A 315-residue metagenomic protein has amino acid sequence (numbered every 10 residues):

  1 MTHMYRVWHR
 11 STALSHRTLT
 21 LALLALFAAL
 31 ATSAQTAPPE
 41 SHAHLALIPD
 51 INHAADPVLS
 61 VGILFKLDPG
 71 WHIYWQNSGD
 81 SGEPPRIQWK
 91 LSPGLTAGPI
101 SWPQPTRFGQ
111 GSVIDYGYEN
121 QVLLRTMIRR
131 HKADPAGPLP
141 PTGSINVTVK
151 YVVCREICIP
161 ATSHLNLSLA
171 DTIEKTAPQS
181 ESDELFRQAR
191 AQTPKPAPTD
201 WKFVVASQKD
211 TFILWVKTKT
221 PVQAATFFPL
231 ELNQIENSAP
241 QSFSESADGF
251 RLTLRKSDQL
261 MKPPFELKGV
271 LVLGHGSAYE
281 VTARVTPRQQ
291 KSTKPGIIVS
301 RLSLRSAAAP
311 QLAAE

Functional and structural regions predicted by a protein language model:
M1-H16: N-terminal secretory signal peptides that target proteins for export/translocation
R6, L21-L24, P49, A314: Intrinsic disorder/low-complexity signal
R6, L23-L26, L185, R301: Intrinsic disorder/low-structure terminal segments
R10-L14, L21, R305, A309: General helical structural elements
T12, A25-A28, V204, I213: Compositionally biased, low-structure terminal segments
R17-A31: Bacterial N-terminal signal peptides
S33-A314: Extracellular/lumen-exposed scaffold segments
